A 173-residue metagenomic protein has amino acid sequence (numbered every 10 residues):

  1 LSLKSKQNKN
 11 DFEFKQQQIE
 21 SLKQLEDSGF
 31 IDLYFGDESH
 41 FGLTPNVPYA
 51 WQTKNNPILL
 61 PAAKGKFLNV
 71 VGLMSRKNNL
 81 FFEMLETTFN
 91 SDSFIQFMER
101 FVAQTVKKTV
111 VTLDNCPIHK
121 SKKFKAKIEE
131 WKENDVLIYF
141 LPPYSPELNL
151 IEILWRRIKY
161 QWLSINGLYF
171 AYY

Functional and structural regions predicted by a protein language model:
L1-Y173: Short functional hotspots at interaction and active-site rims
